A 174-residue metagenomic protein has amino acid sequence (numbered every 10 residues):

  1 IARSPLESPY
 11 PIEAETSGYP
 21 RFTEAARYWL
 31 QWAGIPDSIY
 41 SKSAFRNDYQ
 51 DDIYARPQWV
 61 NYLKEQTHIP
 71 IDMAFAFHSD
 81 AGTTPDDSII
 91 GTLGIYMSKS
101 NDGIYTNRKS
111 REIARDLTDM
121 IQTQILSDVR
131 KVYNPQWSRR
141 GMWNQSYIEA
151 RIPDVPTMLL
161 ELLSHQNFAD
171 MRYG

Functional and structural regions predicted by a protein language model:
I1-I90: Catalytic-core regions of hydrolytic enzymes
I12, T16, Q50, I104-R111 (+1 more regions): Active-site oxyanion-binding pockets that recognize sulfate/phosphate
E24-S38, T123-S127, R151-L162: Glycine-rich, acidic and aromatic/proline-enriched surface loops and short helix-turn segments that act as binding
G34-P36, Y62-E65, I95-D102, I125-K131: Short regulatory "switch" loops immediately downstream of catalytic or recognition motifs within protein catalytic
I39-Y54, V129-R151: Short catalytic/ligand-gating loop segments at beta-alpha or beta-beta junctions within enzyme catalytic domains
Q66-T67, A76-I104, P135-G174: Active-site-adjacent mobile loop/cap segments within catalytic or ligand-binding domains
Y105-P135: Acidic, glycine-rich loop-and-strand cores that form catalytic or ligand-binding grooves in diverse globular domains
